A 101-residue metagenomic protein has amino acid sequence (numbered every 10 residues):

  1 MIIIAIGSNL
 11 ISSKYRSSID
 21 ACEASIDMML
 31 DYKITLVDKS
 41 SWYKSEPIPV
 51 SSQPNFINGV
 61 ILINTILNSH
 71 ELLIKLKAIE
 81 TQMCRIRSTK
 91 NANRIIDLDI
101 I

Functional and structural regions predicted by a protein language model:
M1-I100: Core catalytic alpha/beta fold that binds nucleotide/phospho-ligands
